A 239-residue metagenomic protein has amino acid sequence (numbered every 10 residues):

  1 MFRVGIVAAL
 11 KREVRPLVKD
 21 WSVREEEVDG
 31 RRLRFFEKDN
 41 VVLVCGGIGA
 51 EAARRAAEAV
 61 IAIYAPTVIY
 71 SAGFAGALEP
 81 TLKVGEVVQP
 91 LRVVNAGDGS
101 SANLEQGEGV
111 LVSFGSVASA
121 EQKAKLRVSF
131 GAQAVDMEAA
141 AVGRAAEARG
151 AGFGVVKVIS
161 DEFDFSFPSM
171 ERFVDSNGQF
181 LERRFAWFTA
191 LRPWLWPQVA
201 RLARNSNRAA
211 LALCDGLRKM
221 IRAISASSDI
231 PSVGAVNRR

Functional and structural regions predicted by a protein language model:
F2-W21, V41, V87: Short, conserved "active-site rim" segments that organize catalytic pockets and cofactor/ligand binding
R3, E27-R239: Glycine-rich phosphate- or other oxyanion-binding loops that anchor nucleotides, phosphorylated ligands
W21-E27: Assembly/interface hotspot detector across virion components, adhesins/toxins, and nucleic-acid enzymes
